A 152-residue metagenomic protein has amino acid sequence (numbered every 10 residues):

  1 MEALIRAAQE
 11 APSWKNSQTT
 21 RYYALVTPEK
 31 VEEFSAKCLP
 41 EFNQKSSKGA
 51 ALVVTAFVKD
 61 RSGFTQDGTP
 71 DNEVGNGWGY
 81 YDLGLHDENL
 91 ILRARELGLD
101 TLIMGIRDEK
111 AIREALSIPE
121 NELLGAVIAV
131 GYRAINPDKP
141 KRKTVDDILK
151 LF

Functional and structural regions predicted by a protein language model:
M1-A3: A short N-terminal beta-strand-loop micro-motif at the entrance of redox/enzyme domains
R6, E10-L83: Glycine/small-residue-rich phosphate/adenosyl-binding loop
A8-Q9, V54, D71-A115: Small-aliphatic-rich amphipathic alpha-helix that forms the alpha element of a beta-alpha
E41, P119-E122: Short, hinge-like loop/turn segments at secondary-structure boundaries
A51-V53, T101, L123-G125: Structural motif
V58, I106, Y132: Short secondary-structure boundary segments
Q66, A126-F152: C-terminal helix-cap and adjacent tail motif
E114-E120, P137-P140: Short proline/glycine-enriched turn/loop segments at secondary-structure junctions
